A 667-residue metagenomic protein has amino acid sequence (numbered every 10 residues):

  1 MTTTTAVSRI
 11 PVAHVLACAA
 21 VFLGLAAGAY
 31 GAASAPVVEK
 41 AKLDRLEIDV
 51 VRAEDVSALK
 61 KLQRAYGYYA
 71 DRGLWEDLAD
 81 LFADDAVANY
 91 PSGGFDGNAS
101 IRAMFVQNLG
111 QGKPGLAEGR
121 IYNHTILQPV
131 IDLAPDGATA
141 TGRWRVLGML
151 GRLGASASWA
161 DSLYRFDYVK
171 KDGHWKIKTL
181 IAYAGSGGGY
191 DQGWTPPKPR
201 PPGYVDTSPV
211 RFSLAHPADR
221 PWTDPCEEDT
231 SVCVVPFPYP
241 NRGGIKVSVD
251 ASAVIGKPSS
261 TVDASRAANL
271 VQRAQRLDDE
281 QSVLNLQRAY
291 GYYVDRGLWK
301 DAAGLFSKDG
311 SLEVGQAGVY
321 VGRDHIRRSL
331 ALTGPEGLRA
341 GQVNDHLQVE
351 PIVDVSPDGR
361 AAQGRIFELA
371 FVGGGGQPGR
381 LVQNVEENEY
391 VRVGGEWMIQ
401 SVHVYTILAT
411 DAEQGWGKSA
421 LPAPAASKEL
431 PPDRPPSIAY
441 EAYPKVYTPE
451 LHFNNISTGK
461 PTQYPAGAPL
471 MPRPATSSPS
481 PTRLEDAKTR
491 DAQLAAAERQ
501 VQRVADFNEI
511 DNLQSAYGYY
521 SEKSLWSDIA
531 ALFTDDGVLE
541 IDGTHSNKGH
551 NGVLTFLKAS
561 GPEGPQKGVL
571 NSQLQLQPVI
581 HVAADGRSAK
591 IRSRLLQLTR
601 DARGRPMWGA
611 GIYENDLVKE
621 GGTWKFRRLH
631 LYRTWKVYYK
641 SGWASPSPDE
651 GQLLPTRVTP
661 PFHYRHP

Functional and structural regions predicted by a protein language model:
M1-P11: N-terminal secretory signal peptides that target proteins for export/translocation
L16-A27: Bacterial N-terminal signal peptides
A33-Y68, R72, D80, G243-Y292 (+3 more regions): Short, low-complexity N-terminal intrinsically disordered segments enriched in polar/charged residues
P36, T139-T141, D161-P202, A253 (+4 more regions): Short beta-strand edge/turn micro-motifs at domain boundaries
A41-R45, P201-Q272, L421-R499, S647-P667: Intrinsic disorder/low-complexity detector
W75-V146, W299-A370, W526-Q597: A solvent-exposed, acidic/Ser-Thr-rich amphipathic alpha-helical stretch
H124-I126, W159-Y164, H346-Q348, L381-E386 (+2 more regions): Short, surface-exposed coil-to-beta transition loops
G148-S158, G187, A370-R380, A409 (+2 more regions): Short, cysteine-centered beta-strand-loop-beta hairpins and adjacent loop/turn segments enriched in charged/polar
